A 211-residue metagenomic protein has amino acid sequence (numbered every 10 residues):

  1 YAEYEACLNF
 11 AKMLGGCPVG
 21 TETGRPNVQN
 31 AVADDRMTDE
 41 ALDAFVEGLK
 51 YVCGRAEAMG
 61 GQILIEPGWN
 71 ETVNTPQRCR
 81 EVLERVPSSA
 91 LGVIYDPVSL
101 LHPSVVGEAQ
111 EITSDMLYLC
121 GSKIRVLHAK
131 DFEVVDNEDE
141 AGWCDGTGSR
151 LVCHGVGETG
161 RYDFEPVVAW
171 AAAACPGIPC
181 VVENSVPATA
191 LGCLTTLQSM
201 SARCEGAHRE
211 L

Functional and structural regions predicted by a protein language model:
Y1-Y95, C204: Active-site acidic/histidine proton-transfer and metal-coordination neighborhood in alpha/beta enzyme cores
G15, K50, G54, P76-L211: Histidine-acidic metal/acid-base catalytic patches
